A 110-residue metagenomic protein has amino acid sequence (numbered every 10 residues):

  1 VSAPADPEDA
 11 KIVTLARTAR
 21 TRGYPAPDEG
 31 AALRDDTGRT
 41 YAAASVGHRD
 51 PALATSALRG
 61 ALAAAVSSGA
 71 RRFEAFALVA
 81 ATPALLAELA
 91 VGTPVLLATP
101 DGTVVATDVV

Functional and structural regions predicted by a protein language model:
V1-A26, A63, S68-V110: C-terminal binding/interaction regions
L15-S68: Conserved mixed alpha/beta catalytic, RNA-binding, or beta-rich assembly cores of soluble enzyme, regulatory
